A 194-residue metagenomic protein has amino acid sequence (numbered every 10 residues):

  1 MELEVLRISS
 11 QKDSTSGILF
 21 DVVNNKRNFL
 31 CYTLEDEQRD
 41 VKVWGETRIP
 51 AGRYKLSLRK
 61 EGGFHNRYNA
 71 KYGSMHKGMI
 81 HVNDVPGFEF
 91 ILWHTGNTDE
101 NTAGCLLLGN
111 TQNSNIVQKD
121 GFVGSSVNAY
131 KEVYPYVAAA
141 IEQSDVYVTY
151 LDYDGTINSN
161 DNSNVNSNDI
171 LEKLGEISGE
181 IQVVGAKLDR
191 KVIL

Functional and structural regions predicted by a protein language model:
M1, R190-L194: Basic/polar N-terminal segments that are highly enriched at the extreme N-terminus, encompassing both cleavable
M1-V146, D152-I157: Cell wall/extracellular polymer interaction/catalysis modules
Y32, L108-N110, K173-E176, R190: Generic detector of low-complexity/intrinsically disordered segments and short hydrophobic N-terminal stretches
P135-A138, E142, G179, A186-D189: Generic surface-pattern signal
E142-N166, L174, V192: Charged phosphate-binding loop/patch that engages nucleotide di/tri-phosphates or the phosphate backbone of nucleic
N166-I170, L174-I177, I181-L188: Heptad-repeat coiled-coil amphipathic alpha-helices that mediate oligomerization/assembly
